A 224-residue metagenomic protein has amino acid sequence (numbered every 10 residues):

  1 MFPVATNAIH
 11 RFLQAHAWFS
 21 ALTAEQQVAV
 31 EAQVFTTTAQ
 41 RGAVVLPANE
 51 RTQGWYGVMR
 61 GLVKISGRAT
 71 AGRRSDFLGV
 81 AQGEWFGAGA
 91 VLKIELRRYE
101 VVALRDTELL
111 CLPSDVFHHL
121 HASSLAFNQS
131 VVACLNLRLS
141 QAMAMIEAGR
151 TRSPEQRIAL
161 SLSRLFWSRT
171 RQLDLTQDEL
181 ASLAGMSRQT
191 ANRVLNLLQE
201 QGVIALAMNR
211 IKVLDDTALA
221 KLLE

Functional and structural regions predicted by a protein language model:
M1-R41, A90-L92: Cyclic nucleotide-binding regulatory module and flanking cytosolic helices
W18, A43-R105: Cyclic nucleotide-binding regulatory domains
Q26, D76-A133, S140: Cyclic-nucleotide recognition modules
W55, G79, C111, D174 (+1 more regions): Short aromatic/basic micro-patch
M59, N136, L160-W167: Short, locally clustered residues in the helix-turn-helix/winged-helix DNA-binding domain
A142-P154: Short, Lys/Arg-enriched, Trp-marked, Pro/Gly-tolerant hinge/linker segments that flank
R152-P154, L162-E224: Phosphate-/nucleic-acid-contacting segments
